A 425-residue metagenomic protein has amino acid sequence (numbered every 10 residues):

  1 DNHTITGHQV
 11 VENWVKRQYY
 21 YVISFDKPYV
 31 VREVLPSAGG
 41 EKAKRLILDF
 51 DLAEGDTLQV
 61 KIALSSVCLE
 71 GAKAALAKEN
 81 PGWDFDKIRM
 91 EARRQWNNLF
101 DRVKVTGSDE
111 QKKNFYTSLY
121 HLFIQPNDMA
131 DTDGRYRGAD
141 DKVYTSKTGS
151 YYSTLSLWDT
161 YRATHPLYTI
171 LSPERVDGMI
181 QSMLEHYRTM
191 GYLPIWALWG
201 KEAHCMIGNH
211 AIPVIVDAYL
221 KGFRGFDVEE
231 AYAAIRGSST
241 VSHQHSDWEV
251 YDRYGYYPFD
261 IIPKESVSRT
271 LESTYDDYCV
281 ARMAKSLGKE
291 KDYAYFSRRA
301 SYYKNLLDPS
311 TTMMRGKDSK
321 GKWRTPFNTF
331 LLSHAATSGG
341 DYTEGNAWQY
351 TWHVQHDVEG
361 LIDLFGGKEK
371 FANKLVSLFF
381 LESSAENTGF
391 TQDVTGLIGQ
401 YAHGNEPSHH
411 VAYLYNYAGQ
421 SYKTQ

Functional and structural regions predicted by a protein language model:
D1, D133-A139, R162-T169, R175-L184 (+1 more regions): Glycine-rich phosphate-binding loop of nucleotide-binding enzymes
D1-Y152, E185: Beta-sandwich/jelly-roll carbohydrate-recognition scaffolds of carbohydrate-active enzymes
T6-N13, K201-A211, S239-S242: Short, conserved secondary-structure transition motifs
Y20-D26, R32, P36-S37, I47-D51 (+5 more regions): A contiguous strand-loop segment
T106-T132, L167-M183, H204-S238, K304: Carboxylate/His-rich catalytic cores and anion/metal-binding grooves
S118, S182-T189, L193-L198, A284: Primarily short, surface-exposed interaction patches in extracytoplasmic proteins
T145-Y152, L193-A211: Aromatic/His-enriched, Gly/Pro-containing loop or helix-boundary segments that lie immediately adjacent to catalytic
K147-H165, I170-L171, I212, G222-Q425: Active-site core of glycosidic bond-cleaving carbohydrate-active enzymes
